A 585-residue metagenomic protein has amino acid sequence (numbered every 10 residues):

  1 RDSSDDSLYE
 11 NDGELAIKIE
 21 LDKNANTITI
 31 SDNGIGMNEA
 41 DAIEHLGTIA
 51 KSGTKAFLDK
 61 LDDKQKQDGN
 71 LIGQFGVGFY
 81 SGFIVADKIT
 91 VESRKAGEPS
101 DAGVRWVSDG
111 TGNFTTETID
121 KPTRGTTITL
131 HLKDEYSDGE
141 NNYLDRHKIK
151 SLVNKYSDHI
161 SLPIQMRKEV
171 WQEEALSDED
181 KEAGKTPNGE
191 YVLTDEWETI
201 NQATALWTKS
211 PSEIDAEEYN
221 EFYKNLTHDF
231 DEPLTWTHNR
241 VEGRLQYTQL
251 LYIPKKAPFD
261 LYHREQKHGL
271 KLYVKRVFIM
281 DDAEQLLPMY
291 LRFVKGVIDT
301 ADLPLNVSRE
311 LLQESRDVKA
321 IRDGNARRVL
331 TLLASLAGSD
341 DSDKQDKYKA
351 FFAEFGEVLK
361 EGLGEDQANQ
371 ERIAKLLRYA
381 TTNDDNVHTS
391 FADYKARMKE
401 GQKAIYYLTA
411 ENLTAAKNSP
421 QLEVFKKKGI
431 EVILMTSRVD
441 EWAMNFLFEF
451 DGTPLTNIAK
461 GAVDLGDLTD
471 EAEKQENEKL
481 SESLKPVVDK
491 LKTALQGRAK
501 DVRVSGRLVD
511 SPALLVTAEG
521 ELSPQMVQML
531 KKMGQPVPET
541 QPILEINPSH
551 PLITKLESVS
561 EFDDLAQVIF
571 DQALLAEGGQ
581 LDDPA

Functional and structural regions predicted by a protein language model:
R1-S151, E174-A175, K399: GHKL (Bergerat-fold) ATPase N-terminal catalytic module, capturing the glycine-rich phosphate-binding loop and acidic
L71, I89-N113, K133-N142, H147-A585: GHKL/Bergerat-fold ATPase module in large chromosome/replication-associated machines
